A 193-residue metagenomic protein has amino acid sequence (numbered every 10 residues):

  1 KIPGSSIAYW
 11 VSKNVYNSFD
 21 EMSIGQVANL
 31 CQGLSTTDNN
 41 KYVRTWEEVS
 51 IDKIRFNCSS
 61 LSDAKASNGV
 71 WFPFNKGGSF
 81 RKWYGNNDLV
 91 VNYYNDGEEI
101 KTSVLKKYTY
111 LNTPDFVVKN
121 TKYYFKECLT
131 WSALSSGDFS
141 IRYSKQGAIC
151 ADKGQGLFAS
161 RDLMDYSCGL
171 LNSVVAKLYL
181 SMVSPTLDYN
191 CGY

Functional and structural regions predicted by a protein language model:
I2, S6-I7: Replace "small metal-dependent catalytic modules" with "small catalytic or cofactor-binding modules
A8-Y9, K13-Y193: Polybasic, glycine- and aromatic-enriched phosphate-binding surface used to engage nucleic acids
